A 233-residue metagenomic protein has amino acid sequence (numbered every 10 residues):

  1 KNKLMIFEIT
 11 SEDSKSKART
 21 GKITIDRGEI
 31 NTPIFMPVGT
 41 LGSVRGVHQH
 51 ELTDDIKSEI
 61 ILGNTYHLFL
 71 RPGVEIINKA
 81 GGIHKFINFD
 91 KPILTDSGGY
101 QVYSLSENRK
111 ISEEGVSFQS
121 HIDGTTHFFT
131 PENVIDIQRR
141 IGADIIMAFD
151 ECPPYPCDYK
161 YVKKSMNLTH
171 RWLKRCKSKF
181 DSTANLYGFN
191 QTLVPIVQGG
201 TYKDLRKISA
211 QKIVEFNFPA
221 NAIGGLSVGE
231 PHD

Functional and structural regions predicted by a protein language model:
K3-L186: Non-catalytic, usually N-terminal nucleic-acid engagement modules in DNA/RNA processing proteins
K179, T183, T192-D233: Glycine-rich phosphate/ribose-binding loops and adjacent secondary-structure elements that form binding surfaces
G188-N190: Short gly/pro-enriched beta-turn/loop segments at secondary-structure junctions
